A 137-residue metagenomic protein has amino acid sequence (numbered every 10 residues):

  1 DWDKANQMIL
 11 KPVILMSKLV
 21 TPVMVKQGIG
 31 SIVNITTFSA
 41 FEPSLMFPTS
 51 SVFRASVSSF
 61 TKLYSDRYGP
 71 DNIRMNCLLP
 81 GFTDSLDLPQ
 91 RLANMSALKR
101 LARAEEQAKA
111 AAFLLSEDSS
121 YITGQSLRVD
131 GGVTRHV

Functional and structural regions predicted by a protein language model:
D1-L15, I29, V33, V57: Catalytic Tyr-X3-Lys loop
S17, F53, T61: Active-site helix of classical SDR
P22, D66-R67, S120: Alpha-helical segment proximal to the catalytic Tyr-Lys
T37: Residue(s) in the substrate-gating loop at a strand-loop-helix junction that position the organic substrate next
E42, A112, T123-V137: Short C-terminal tail/terminal secondary-structure segment of NAD(P)H-dependent dehydrogenase/reductase domains
P43-S51, L63: Active-site loop-to-helix junction immediately N-terminal to the catalytic Tyr of the SDR YXXXK motif in Rossmann-fold
G69, R74, I122-G124: Short, small/polar-rich loop/turn modules that mediate ligand/substrate recognition or access, typified
S96-Q107, D118: A conserved structural motif in NAD(P)-dependent oxidoreductases
